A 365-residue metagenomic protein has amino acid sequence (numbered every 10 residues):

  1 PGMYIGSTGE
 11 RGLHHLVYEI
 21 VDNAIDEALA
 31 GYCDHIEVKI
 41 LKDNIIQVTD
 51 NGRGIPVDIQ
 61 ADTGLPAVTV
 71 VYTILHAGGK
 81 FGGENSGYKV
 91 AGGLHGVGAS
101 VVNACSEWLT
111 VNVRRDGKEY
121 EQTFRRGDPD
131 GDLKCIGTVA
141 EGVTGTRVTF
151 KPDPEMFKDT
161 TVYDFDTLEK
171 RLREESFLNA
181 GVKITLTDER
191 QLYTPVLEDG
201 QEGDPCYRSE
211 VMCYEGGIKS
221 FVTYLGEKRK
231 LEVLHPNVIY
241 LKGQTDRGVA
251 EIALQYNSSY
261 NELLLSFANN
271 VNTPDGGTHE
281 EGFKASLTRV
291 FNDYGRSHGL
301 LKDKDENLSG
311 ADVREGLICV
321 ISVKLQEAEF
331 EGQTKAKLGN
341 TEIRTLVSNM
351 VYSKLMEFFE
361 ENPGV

Functional and structural regions predicted by a protein language model:
P1, L41-K42, V139-T149, L254-A268: Flexible hinge/switch segments at interdomain interfaces of large molecular machines
P1-Y18, V70, E84: Bergerat-fold GHKL ATPase/HATPase_c domain
M3-T8, A24-E37, G78-A91, V111-V113 (+7 more regions): Active-site phosphate-binding and catalytic loops of NTP-dependent enzymes
S7-E10, D58-T63, H279, G310: Conserved, non-catalytic sequence blocks in retroelement Pol enzymes and Pol-derived host proteins
E10-H35, G98-C105: Conserved ATP-binding N-box helix of the HATPase_c
N44-A67, G78-E215: GHKL-type ATPase core
D132, D166, E174, G181 (+1 more regions): GHKL/Histidine-kinase-like ATPase module
G310-V365: Extended, well-ordered alpha-helical scaffold/bundle regions in very large, multi-domain proteins
